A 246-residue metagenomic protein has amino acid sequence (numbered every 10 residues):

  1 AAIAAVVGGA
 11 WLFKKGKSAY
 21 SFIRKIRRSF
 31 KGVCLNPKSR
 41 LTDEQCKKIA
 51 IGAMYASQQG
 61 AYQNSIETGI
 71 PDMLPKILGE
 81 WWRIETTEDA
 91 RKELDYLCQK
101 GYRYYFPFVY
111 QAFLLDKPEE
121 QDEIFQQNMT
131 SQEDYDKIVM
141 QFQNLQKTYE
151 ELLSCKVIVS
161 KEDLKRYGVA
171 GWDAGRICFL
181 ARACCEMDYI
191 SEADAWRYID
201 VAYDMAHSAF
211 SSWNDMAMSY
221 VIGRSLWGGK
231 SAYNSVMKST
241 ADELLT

Functional and structural regions predicted by a protein language model:
I3-E192, V201-T246: Polar/charged low-complexity regulatory segments
